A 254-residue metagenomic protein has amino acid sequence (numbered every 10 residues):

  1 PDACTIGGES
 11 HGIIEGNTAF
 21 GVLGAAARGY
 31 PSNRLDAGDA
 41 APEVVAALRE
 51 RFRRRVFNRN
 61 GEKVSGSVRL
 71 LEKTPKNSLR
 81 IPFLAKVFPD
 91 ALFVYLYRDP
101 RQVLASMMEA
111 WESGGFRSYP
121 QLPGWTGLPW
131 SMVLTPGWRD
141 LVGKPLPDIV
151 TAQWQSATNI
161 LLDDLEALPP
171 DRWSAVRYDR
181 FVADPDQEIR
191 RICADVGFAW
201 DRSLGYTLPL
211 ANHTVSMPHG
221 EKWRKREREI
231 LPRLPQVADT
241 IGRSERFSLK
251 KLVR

Functional and structural regions predicted by a protein language model:
P1-R55, H213, R254: PAPS-dependent sulfotransferase catalytic core
A3, A91, R172-W173: Short, conserved active-site loop motifs that form the nucleotide-linked donor/cofactor pocket
G12-E15, S78-I81, R101-S106, E112 (+1 more regions): Short catalytic/ligand-binding loop motif for oxyanion handling, primarily in non-cytosolic enzymes, centered on
F20-A25, A110-G114, I192-A194: Short, hinge-like loop/turn segments at secondary-structure boundaries
L48-R80: Glycine-rich phosphate-binding loop used to anchor ATP phosphates in small-molecule kinases, encompassing both
L70-K73, Y95-Y97, A175-Y178, C193: Short beta-strand segments
K73-T74, L84-A110: Conserved phosphate-donor/acceptor-positioning beta-strand/loop module used by diverse small-molecule
G115-R254: PAPS-dependent sulfotransferases, especially Golgi type II membrane carbohydrate sulfotransferases
